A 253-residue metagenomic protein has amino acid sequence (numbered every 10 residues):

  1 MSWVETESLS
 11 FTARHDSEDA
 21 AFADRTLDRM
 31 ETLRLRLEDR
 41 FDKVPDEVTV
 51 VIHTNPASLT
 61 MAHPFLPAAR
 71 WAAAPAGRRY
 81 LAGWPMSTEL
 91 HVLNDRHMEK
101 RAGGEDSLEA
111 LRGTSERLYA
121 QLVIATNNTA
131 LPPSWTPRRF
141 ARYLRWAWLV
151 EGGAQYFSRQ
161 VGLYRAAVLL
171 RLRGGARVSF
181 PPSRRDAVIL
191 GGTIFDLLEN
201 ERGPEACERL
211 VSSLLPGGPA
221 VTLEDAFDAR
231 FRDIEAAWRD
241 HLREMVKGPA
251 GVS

Functional and structural regions predicted by a protein language model:
V4-F22, D95-R96, K100: Acidic/histidine-rich, surface-exposed loop or edge segments in extracytoplasmic proteins
S17-E31, E105-T114, L144, W148 (+5 more regions): Soluble non-cytosolic domains of exported or imported proteins
E18-A72, E105, R112, E116 (+1 more regions): Zn2+-dependent metallopeptidase catalytic core
L27-R34, E38, A120, E151 (+5 more regions): Extracytoplasmic/secreted envelope proteins and their assembly/folding machinery, especially bacterial periplasmic
R34-F41, L118-L131, F157-V161, L198-R202 (+4 more regions): Sec/Tat-exported extracytoplasmic proteins
E38-H53, A130-P137, V168-L170, A206-S213: Surface-exposed patches in mature extracellular/periplasmic domains of secreted proteins
P75-Y164: Zinc-dependent metallopeptidase catalytic helix centered on the HExxH motif and its immediate flanking segment
L172, S179-S253: Pan-zinc metallopeptidase signature
